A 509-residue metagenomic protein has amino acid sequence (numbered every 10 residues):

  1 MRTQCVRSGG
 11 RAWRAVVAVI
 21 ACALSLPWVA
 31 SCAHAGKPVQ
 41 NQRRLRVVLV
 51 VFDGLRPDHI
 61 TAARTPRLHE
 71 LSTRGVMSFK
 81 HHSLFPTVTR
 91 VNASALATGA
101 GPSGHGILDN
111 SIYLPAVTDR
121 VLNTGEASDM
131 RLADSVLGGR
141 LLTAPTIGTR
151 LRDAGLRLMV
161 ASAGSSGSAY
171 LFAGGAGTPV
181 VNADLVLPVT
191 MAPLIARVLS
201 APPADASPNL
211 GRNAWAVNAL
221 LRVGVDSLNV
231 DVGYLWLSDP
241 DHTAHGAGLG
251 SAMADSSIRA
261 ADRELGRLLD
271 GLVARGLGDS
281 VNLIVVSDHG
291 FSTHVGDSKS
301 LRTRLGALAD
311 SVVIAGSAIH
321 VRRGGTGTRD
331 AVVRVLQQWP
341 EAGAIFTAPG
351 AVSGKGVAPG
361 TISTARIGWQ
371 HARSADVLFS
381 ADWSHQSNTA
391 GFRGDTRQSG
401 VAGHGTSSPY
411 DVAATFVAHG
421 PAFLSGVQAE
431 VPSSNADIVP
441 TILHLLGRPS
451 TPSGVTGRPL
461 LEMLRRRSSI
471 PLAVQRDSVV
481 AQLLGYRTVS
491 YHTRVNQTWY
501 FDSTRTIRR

Functional and structural regions predicted by a protein language model:
V17-W28: Bacterial N-terminal signal peptides
P27-R43: Bacterial Sec-dependent signal peptides at the C-terminal "C-region" and cleavage site
P57, H69-E70, P145, T149-R152 (+4 more regions): Non-catalytic, well-ordered alpha-helical segments in soluble enzyme domains
D58-I107, S111, R157-V160: Short, structured active-site-proximal loop/turn typified by the sulfatase FGly-forming signature C/S-X-P-X-R
I60, L210-L235, P240-V281, R329-V333 (+2 more regions): A long, amphipathic alpha-helix that forms part of the scaffold/cap immediately adjacent to metal-dependent active
F79, P86-V88, N110-V136, G248 (+3 more regions): Secreted, luminal/periplasmic, and some membrane-associated catalytic domains that remodel anionic oxygen-ester
A100-G101, G106-G248, Q337-P340, A344 (+1 more regions): His/Asp/Glu-rich, glycine-adjacent segments that coordinate divalent cations and/or stabilize oxyanion chemistry on
R373, S384-L424, S434, G485-R509: C-terminal, low-complexity/hydrophilic appendages and adjacent surface loops of extracellular/periplasmic anionic
